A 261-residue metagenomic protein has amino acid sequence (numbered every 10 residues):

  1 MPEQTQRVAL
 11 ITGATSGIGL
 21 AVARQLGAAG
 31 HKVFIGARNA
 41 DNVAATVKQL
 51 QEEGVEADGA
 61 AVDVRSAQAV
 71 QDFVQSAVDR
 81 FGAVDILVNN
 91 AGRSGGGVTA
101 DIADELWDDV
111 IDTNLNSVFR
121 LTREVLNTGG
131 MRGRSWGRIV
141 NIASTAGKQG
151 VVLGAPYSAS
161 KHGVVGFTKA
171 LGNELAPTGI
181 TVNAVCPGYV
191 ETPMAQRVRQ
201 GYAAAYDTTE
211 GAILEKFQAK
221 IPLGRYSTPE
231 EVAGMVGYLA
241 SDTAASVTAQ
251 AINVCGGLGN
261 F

Functional and structural regions predicted by a protein language model:
E3, Q149, L223-R225, V236-G237 (+1 more regions): Short C-terminal tail/terminal secondary-structure segment of NAD(P)H-dependent dehydrogenase/reductase domains
T15-S16, N39: Conserved glycine-rich cofactor-binding loop
V88, A176, T181, V247-A249: Short, small/polar-rich loop/turn modules that mediate ligand/substrate recognition or access, typified
V98-T99, A103-I111, F217: Substrate-binding pocket helix/loop in short-chain dehydrogenase/reductase
T122, S160, T168: Active-site helix of classical SDR
N127, N173-E174, A245: Alpha-helical segment proximal to the catalytic Tyr-Lys
S144: Residue(s) in the substrate-gating loop at a strand-loop-helix junction that position the organic substrate next
